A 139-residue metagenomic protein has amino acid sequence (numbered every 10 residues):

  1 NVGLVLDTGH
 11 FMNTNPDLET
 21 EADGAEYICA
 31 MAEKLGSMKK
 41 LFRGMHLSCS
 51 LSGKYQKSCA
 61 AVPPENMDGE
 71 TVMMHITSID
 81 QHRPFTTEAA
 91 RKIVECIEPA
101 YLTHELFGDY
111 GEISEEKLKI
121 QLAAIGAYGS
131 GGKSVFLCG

Functional and structural regions predicted by a protein language model:
V2-G139: Histidine-acidic metal/acid-base catalytic patches
